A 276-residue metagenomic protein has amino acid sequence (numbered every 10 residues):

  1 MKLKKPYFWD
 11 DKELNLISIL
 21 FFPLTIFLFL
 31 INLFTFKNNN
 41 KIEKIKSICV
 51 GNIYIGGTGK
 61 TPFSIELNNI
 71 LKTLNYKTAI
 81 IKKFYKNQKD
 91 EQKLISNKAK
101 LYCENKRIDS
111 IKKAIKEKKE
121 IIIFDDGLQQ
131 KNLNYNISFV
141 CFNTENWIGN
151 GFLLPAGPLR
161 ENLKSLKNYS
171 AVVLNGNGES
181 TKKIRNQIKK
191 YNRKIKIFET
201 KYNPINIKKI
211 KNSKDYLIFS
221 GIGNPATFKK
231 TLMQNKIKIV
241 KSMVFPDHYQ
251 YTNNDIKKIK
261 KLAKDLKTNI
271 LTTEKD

Functional and structural regions predicted by a protein language model:
K2-K46: A transmembrane-helix-recognition feature enriched in membrane-embedded lipid enzymes and envelope glyco-/phospholipid
F27, T61, I95, D125 (+4 more regions): Residue-level signal for inorganic ion chemistry
F36-N87: Walker A (P-loop) phosphate-binding motif
K77-I81, V140, D215-F219: Conserved beta-strand elements of the Class I
K86-N192: Phosphate/Mg2+-binding loops and adjacent switch elements in nucleotide/diphosphate-handling enzyme cores
A171-S180, T200-I205, F219-G223, P246-Y251 (+1 more regions): G-domain G4 guanine-recognition motif of GTPases
I210-N253: Redox- and metal-dependent alpha/beta enzyme cores, enriched for Fe-S-associated oxidoreductases and cofactor-handling
Q250-L266, K275-D276: A short, acidic, amphipathic alpha-helical segment used as a generic capping/interface helix at domain edges
